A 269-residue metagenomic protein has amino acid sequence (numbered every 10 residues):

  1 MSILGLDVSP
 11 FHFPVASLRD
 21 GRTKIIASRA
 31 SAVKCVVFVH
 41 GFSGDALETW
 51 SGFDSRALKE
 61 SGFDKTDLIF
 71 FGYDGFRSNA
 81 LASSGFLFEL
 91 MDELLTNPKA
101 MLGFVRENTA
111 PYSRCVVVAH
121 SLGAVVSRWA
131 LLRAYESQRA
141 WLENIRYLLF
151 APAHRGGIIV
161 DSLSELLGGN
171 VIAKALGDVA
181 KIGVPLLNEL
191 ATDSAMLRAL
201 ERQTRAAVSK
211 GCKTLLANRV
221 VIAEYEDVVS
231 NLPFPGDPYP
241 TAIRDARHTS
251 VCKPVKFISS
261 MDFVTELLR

Functional and structural regions predicted by a protein language model:
L4, S31-C115, E165, A175-L176: Active-site catalytic motif of lipid deacylating hydrolases and related acyltransferases
D7-V33: Short beta-strand-to-loop junctions in surface cap/lid or active-site-entrance loops
R29-S31, S61-F63, A110, R139-E143 (+1 more regions): Short, conserved loop/helix-junction motifs that constitute active-site signature segments in enzyme catalytic cores
V36, F42-G44, S162, L166-G169 (+1 more regions): C-terminal catalytic-base region of ester-bond hydrolases, centering on the histidine of the charge-relay
V39-F42, F71-F76, V118-H120, F150-R155 (+3 more regions): Structured beta-strand/turn binding interfaces of compact recognition modules in eukaryotic regulators
H40-G41, L87-R205: Serine-dependent carboxylesterase/thioesterase catalytic core of lipase-like alpha/beta-hydrolase/SGNH enzymes
G44-E48, F76-A80, A124-S127, A153-I159 (+2 more regions): Eukaryotic short linear interaction motifs
E48-F53, L81-G85, W129-L132, I159-S164 (+2 more regions): Short coil/turn segments at secondary-structure boundaries
